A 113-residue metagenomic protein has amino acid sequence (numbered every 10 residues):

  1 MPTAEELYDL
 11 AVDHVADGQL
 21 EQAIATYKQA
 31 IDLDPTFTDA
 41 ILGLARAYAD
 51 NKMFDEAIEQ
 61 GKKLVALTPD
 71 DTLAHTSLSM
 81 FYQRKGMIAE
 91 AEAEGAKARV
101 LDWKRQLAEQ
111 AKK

Functional and structural regions predicted by a protein language model:
M1-E5, M80-K113: Terminal, low-structured helical/coil segments at or just beyond the last alpha-helical repeat
P2-Q29: Alpha-helical segment of the N-proximal tetratricopeptide repeat
A16-T26, N51-K63, K85-K97: Structural signature of tandem alpha-helical TPR/SEL1-like repeats, specifically the intra-repeat loop/turn
